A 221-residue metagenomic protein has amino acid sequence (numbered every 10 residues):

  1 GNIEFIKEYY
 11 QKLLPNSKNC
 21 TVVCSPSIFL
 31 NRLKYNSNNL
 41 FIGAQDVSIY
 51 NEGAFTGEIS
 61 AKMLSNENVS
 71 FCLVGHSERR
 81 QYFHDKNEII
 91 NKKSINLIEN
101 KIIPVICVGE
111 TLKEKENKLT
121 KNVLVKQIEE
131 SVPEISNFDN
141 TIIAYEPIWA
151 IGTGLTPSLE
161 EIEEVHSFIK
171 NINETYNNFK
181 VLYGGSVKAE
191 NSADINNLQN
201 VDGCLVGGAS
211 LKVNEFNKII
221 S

Functional and structural regions predicted by a protein language model:
G1-I59, N66, S131, S136-N140 (+2 more regions): Conserved N-terminal beta1-alpha1 strand-loop-helix module at the mouth
G1-Y9, S27-N38, A54-K62, R80-I95 (+2 more regions): Active-site-adjacent beta->alpha loops and helix N-cap segments on the catalytic face of soluble alpha/beta enzymes
C20-V22, N39-G43, S70-F71, I103-C107 (+3 more regions): Structural preference for beta-strand elements that scaffold enzyme active sites
P26, L64, G75-H76, E146 (+2 more regions): Conserved, mostly hydrophobic/aromatic
A44-Q127: Glycine-rich phosphate- or other oxyanion-binding loops that anchor nucleotides, phosphorylated ligands
D46-G57, P147-F179, V187, S192: Glycine/Thr-rich beta-alpha phosphate-binding loop at enzyme active sites
L73-Y82, I106, E110, P147-W149 (+3 more regions): Glycine-rich phosphate-binding active-site loops on the catalytic face of alpha/beta enzymes
I102-N173: Active-site rim beta-loop-alpha module in soluble metabolic enzymes
